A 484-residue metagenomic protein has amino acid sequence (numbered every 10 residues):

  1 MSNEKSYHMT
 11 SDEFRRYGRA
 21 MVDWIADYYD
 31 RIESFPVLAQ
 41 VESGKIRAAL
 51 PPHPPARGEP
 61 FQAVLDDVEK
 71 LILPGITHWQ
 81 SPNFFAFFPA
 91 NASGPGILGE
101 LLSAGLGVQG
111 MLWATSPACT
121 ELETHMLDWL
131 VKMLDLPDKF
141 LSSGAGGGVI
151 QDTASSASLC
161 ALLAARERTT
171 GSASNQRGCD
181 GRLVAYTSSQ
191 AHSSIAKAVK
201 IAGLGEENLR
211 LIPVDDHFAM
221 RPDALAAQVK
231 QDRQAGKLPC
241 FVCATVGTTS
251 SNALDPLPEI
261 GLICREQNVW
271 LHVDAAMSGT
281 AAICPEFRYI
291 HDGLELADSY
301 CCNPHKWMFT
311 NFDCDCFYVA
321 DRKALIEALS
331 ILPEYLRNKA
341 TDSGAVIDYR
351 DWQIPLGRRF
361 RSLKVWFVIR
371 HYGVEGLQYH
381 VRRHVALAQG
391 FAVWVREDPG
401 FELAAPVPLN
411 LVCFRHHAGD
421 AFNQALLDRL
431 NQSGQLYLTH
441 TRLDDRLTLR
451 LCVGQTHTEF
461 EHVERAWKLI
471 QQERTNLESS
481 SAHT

Functional and structural regions predicted by a protein language model:
M1-A145, L436, G454-T456, R465-I470: N-terminal entrance/gating region of PLP-dependent enzymes' catalytic architecture
L130-L163, R210-P213: Short loop-beta-helix segment that forms the pyridoxal 5′-phosphate
S143-A145, D180, A405-N410, R442-T448: Short Gly/Ser/Thr- and Asp/Glu-enriched loop/turn motifs at secondary-structure junctions
A157-I326: Conserved PLP-enzyme active-site core in the AAT-like
Q267, D292-R396: Active-site C-terminal subdomain of aminotransferase-like
P399-L403, Q435-H440: A short linear hydrophobic-aromatic micro-motif
E402-L430: Conserved PLP-binding catalytic core of the aspartate aminotransferase-like
L443-T484: PLP-dependent enzyme catalytic core of the Aspartate aminotransferase-like
